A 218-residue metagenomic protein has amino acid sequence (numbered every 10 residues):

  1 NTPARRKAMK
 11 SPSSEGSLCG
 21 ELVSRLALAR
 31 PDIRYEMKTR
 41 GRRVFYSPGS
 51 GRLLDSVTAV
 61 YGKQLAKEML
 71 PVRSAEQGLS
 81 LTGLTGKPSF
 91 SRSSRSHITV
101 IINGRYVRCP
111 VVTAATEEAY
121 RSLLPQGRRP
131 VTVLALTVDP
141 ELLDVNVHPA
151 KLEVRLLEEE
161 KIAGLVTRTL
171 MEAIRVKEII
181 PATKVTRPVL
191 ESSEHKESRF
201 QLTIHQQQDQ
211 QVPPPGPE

Functional and structural regions predicted by a protein language model:
N1-E218: N-terminal phosphate-binding caps/lids of nucleotide- and nucleic-acid-binding domains
